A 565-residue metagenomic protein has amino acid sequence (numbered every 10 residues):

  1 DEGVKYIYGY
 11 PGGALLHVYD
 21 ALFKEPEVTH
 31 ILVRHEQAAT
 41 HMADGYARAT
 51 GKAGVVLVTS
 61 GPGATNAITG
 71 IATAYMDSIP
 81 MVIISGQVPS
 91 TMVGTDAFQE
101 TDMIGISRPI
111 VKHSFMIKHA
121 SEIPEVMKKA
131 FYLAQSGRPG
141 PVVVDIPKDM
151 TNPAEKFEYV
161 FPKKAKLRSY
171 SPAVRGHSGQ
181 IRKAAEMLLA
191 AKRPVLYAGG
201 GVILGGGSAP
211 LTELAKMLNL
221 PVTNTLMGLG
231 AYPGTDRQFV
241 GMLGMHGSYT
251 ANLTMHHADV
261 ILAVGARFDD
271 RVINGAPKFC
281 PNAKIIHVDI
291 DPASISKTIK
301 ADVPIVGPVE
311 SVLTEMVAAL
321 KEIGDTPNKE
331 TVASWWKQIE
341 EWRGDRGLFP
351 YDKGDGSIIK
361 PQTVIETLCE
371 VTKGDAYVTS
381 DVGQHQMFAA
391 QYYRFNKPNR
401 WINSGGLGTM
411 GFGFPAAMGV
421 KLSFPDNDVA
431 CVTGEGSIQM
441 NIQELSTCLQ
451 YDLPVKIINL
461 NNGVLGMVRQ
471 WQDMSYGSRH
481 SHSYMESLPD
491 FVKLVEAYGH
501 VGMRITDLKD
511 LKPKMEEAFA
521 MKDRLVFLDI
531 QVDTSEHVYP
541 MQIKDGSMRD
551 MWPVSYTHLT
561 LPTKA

Functional and structural regions predicted by a protein language model:
D1-P327, T367, V371-G374, P454-I457 (+2 more regions): N-terminal alpha/beta PP-like core and its mobile active-site loop of ThDP/TPP-dependent enzymes
E2, Y10-G13, V18-L22, Q338-V420: Active-site diphosphate/adenylate-binding microenvironment
Y10-G12, I31-H41, L57-G63, K118-H119 (+5 more regions): Active-site nucleophile and cofactor-binding loops and adjacent substrate-binding regions of central metabolic enzymes
H35-E36, T95-A97, S171-A185, L243-G247 (+5 more regions): A general structural motif
I84, M92-G94, F98-Q99, S296-T298 (+3 more regions): Thiamine diphosphate
S121, N282-V382, L508, K512 (+1 more regions): Phosphate/pyrophosphate-binding active-site segments
G200-G206, I359, S437-M440: Active-site glycine- and acidic-residue-rich loops that bind and position anionic ligands or nucleotide-like cofactors
T560-K564: A short, hydrophobic C-terminal helix/tail in secreted or cell-surface proteins
